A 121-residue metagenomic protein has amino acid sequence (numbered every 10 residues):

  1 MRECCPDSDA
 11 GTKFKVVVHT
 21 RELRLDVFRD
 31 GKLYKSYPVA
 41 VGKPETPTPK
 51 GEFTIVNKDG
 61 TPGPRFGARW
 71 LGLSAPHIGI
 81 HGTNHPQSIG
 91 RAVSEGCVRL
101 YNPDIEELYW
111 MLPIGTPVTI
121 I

Functional and structural regions predicted by a protein language model:
R2-K13, K43, P47-F53, N57-I121: Exported/periplasmic cell-wall-interacting domains
R2-K43: A structural motif detector for short, solvent-exposed N-terminal "entry" segments of globular domains
